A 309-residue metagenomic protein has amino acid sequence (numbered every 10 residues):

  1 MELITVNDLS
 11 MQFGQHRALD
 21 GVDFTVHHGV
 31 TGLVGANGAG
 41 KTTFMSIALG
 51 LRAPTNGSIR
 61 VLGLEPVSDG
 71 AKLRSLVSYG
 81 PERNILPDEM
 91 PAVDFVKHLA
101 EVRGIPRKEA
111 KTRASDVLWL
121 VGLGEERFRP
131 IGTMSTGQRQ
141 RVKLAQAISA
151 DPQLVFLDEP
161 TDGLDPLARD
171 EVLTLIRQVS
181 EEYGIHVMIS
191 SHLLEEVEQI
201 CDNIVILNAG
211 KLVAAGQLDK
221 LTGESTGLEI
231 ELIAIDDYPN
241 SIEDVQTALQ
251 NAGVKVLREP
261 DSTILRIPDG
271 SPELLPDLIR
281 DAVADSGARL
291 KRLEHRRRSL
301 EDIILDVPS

Functional and structural regions predicted by a protein language model:
L49: Helix-to-loop junction immediately C-terminal to a conserved catalytic motif
E89, P130-M134: Conserved ABC ATPase signature
K97, E101, K108-E126: Conserved ABC ATPase "signature" region
D151: Conserved catalytic motifs of ABC-family nucleotide-binding domains
V155-E159: Catalytic Walker B motif of ABC-type/P-loop ATPase nucleotide-binding domains
L173-P268: ABC transporter nucleotide-binding domain
